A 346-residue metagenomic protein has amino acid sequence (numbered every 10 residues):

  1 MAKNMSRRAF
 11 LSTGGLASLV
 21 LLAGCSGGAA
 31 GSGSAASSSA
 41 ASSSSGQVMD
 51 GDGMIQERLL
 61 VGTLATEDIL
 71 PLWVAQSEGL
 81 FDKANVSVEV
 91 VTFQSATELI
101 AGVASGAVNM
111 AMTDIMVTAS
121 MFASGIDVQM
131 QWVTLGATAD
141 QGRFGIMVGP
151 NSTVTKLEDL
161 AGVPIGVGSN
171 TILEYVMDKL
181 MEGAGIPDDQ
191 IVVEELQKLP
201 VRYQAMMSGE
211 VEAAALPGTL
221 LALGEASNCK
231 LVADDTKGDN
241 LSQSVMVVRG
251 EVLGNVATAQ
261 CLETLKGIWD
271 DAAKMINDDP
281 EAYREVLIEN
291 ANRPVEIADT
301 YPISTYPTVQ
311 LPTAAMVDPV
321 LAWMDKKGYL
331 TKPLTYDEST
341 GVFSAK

Functional and structural regions predicted by a protein language model:
M1-V20: N-terminal secretory signal peptides and thylakoid transit peptides that target proteins across membranes
C25-A41: Bacterial lipoprotein signal-peptidase II cleavage site
A40-A41, G46-P187, E194-L196, E212-G218 (+2 more regions): Short, glycine-/small- and polar/acidic-enriched structural segments that line small-molecule recognition paths
A75-E78, A84, G102, G106 (+11 more regions): Structured segments of extracytoplasmic/periplasmic soluble domains in secreted or envelope-associated proteins
K83, A137-A139, G238-D239, P307-A315 (+1 more regions): Short, solvent-exposed loop/beta-turn-alpha elements that line the ligand-binding surface or hinge of extracytoplasmic
M116, V193, K198-L287: Pocket-lining segment of extracytoplasmic ligand-binding domains
N255-T331: Secondary-structure end/capping motifs
A322-K346: Conserved C-terminal helix/tail region of periplasmic/extracytoplasmic solute-binding proteins
